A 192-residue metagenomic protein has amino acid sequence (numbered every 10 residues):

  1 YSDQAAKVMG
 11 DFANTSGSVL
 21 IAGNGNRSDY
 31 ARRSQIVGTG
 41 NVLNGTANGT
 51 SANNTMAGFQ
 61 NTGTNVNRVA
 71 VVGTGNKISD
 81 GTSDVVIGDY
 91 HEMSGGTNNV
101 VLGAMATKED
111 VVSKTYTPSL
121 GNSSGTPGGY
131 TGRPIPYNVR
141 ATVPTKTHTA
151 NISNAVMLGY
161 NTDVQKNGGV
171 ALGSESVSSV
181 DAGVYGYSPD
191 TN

Functional and structural regions predicted by a protein language model:
Y1-N192: Glycine- and small/polar-enriched repetitive beta-structure motifs of secreted/surface proteins
